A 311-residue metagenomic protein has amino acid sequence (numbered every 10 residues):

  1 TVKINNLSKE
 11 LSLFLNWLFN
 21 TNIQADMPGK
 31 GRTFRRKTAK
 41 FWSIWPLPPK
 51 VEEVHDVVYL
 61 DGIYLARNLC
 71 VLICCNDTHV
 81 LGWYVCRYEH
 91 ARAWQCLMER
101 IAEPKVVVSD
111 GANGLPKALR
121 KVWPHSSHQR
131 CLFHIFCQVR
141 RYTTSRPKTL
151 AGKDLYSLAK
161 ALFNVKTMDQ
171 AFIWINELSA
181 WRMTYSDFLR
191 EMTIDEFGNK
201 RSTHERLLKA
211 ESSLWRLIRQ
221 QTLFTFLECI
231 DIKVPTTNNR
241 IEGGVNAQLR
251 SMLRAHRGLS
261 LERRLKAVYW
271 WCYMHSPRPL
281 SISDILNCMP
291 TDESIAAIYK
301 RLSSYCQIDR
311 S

Functional and structural regions predicted by a protein language model:
V2-S12, W17, D26-H125, R240: RNase H-like nuclease fold core
S8, C131, T236: Residue-level signal for threonine
N16-T21, L249: Short helix-to-turn junction characteristic of helix-turn-helix DNA-binding domains, especially the helix
L60, A66, P124, S145 (+2 more regions): Alpha-helix boundary/capping detector
L69, A118, Y142, R250-S251: Short, function-defining helix-loop hinge/capping sites that tune catalysis or transport
K105-A112, P116, Y156-S311: Acidic/histidine-rich catalytic cores and adjacent linkers of DNA breakage/strand-transfer/modification proteins
V106, D110-A159: Conserved beta-strand -> loop -> alpha-helix junction used to position metal-binding or nucleic-acid-contacting
